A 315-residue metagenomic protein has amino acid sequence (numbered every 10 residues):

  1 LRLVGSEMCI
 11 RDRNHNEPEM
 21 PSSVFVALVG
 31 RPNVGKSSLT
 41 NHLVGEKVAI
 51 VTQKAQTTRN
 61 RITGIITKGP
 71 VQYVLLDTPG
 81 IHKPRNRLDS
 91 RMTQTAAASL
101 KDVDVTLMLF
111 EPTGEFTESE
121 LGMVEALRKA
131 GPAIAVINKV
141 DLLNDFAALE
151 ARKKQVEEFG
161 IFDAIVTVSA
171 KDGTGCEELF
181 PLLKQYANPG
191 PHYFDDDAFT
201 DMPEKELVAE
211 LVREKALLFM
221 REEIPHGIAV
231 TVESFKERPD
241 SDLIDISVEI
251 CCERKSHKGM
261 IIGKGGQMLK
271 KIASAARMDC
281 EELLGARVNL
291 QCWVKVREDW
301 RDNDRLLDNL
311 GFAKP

Functional and structural regions predicted by a protein language model:
L1-D12, I62: Single conserved hydrophobic/aromatic residue that forms the stacking wall/gate of nucleotide- or nucleobase-binding
V24, G45-V71, T117: Switch I (effector-binding) loop of TRAFAC-class P-loop GTPase G-domains
P32, A55, D172: The conserved Walker
S37-S38: Walker A/P-loop
E46-I50, Q72-L88, P112: Switch II (G3) loop of P-loop NTPases
Q94-I165, K236-D240: Conserved C-terminal guanine-recognition region of P-loop GTPase G domains, centered on the G4
P132, D141-T200: Canonical P-loop GTPase G-domain recognition
E204-P315: P-loop NTP-binding site
